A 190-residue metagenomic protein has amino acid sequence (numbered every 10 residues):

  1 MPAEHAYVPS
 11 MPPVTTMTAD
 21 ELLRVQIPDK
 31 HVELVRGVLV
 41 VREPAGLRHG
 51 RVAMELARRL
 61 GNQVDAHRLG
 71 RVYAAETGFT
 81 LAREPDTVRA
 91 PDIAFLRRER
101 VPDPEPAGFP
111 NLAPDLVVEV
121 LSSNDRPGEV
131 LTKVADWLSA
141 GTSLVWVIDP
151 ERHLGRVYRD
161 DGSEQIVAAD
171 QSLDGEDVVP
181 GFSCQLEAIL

Functional and structural regions predicted by a protein language model:
M1-L190: Gly/Pro/Ser/Thr-rich low-complexity, intrinsically disordered segments predominantly at protein N-termini
